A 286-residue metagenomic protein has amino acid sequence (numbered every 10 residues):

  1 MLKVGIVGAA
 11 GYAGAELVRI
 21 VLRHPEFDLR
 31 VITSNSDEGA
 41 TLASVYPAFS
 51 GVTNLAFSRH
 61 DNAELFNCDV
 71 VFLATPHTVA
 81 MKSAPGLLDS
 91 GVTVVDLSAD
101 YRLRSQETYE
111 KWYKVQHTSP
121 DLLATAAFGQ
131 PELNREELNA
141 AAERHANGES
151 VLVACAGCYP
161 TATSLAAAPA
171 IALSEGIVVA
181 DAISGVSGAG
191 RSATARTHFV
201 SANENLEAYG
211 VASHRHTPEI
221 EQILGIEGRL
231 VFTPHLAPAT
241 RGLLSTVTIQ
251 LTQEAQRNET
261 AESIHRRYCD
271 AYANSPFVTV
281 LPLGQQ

Functional and structural regions predicted by a protein language model:
M1-A202, E207-Y209: N-terminal Rossmann-like NAD(P) cofactor-binding subdomain of oxidoreductases, focused on the glycine-rich
E26-N67, V186-Q286: C-terminal substrate-binding/catalytic lobe of Rossmann-fold NAD(P)-dependent oxidoreductases
